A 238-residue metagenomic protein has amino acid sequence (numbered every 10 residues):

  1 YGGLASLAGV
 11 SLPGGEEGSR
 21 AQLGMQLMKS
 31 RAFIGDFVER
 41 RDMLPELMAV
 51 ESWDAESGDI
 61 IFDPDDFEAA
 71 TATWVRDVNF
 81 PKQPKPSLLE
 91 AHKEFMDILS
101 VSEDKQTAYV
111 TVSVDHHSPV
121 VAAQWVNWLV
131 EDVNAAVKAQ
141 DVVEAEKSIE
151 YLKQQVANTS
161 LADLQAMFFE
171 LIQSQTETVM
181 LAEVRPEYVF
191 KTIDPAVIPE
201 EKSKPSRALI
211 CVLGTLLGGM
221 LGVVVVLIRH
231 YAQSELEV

Functional and structural regions predicted by a protein language model:
Y1-Q22: Short extracytoplasmic
G2-A5, E131, R207-I210: Short intrinsically disordered coil segments
S6-V10, M28, F37: A generic, well-ordered mixed alpha/beta core segment in the N-terminal half of proteins
E16-E17, K105, P205: Short hydrophobic/aromatic segments of transmembrane alpha-helices and their interfaces
A21-G24, V212: Hydrophobic alpha-helical transmembrane segments of multi-pass membrane proteins
G24, R31-V189: Soluble oligomerization/assembly scaffold segments of membrane-associated complexes
Q175-G219, H230-V238: Interfacial amphipathic helix/helix-coil modules that most often lie immediately N-terminal to a transmembrane helix
V224-I228: Hydrophobic transmembrane alpha-helices and their immediate junctions
